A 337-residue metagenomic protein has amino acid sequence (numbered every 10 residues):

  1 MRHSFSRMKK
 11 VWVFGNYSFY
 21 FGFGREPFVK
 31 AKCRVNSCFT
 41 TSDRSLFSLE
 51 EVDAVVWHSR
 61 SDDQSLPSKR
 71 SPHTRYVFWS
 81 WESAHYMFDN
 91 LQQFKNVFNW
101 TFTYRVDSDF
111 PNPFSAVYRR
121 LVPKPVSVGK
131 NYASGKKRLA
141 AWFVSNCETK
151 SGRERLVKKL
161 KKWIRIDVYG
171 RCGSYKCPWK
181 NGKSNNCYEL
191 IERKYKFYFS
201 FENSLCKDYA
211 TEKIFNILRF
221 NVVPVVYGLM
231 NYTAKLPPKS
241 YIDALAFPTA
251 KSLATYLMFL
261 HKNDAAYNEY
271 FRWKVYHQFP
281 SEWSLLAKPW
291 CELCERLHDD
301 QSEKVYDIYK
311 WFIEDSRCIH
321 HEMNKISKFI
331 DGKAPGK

Functional and structural regions predicted by a protein language model:
M1-F78, D89-V168, C172-K337: Pol beta-like nucleotidyltransferase catalytic core
W81-Y86: A short, histidine- and acid-enriched strand-loop-helix "catalytic/donor-clamping" loop that lines the nucleotide-sugar
